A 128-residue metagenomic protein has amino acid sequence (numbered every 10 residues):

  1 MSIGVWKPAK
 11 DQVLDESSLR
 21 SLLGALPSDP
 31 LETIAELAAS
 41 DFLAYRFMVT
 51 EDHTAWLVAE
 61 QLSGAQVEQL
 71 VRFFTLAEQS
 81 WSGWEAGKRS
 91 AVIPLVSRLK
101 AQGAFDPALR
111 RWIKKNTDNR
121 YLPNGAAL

Functional and structural regions predicted by a protein language model:
S2-L128: Extended, charge-rich alpha-helical interface modules
